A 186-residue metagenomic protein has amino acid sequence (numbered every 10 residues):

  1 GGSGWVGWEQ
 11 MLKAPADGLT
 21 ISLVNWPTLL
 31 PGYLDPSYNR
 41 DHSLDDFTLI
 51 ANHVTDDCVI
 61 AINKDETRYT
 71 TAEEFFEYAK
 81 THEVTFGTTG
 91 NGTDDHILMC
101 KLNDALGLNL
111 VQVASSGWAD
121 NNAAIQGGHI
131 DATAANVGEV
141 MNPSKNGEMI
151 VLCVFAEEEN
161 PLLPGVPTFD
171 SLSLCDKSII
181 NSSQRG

Functional and structural regions predicted by a protein language model:
G2-S3, P27-L30, D56-D57, E66-T67 (+3 more regions): Solvent-exposed loop/turn segments at secondary-structure junctions within structured extracellular/periplasmic domains
W5-D17, C100-A105, A119-T133, G138-E148: Short helices/loops that flank or line small-molecule/ion binding pockets
K13-L19, Y33-D120, A124, F169 (+2 more regions): Hinge/capping helix and adjacent helix->loop/strand transition within the periplasmic-binding protein
G18-S22, V59, D131-A132, V151: Short, Asp-centered acidic motifs that coordinate Mg2+ and/or phosphate in catalytic or ligand-binding sites
S22-T28, L34, G117-W118, A135-V140 (+1 more regions): Beta->alpha turn/N-cap motifs
T55, V140-G186: C-terminal lobe and pocket-closing loops of periplasmic/extracytoplasmic Venus-flytrap solute-binding proteins
I62, A135, P164: A conserved hydrophobic position in a structured secondary element of the catalytic/binding core that shapes
